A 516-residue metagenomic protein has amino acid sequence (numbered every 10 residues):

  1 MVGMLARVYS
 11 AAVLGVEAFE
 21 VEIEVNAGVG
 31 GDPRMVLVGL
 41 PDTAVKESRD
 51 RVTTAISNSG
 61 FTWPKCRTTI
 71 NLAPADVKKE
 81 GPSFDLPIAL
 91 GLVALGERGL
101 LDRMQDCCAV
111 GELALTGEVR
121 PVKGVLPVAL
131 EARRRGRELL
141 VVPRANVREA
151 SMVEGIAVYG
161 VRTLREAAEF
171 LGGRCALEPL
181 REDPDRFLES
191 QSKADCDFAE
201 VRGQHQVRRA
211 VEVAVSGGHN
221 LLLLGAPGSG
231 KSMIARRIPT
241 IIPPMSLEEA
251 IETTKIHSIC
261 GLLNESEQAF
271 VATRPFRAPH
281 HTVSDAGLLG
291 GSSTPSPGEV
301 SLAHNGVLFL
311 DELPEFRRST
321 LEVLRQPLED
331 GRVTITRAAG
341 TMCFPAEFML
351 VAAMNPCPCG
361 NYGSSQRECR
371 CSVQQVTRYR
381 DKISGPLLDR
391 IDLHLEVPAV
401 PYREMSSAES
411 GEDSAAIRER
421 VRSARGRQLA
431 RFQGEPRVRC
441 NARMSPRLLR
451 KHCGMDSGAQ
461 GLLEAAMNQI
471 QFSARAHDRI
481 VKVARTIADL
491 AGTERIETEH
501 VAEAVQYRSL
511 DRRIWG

Functional and structural regions predicted by a protein language model:
M1-L222, A226, T336, H477 (+1 more regions): Peripheral, non-AAA+ core regions of ATP-driven protein-machinery
G3-A6, V21, K46-N58, I88-A94 (+28 more regions): Solvent-exposed alpha-helical segments within well-ordered globular domains of core cellular machineries
R34, E149-V153, K231-A235, Q366 (+1 more regions): Acidic/polar active-site rim loop that often engages polyanionic ligands
V38-R49, T62-P64, N71-G81, T294-P295 (+1 more regions): Basic, amphipathic alpha-helical bundle interface domains used for macromolecular binding and assembly
G96-G99, G173, G261, N305 (+2 more regions): Short glycine-centered helix-capping/turn motifs at secondary-structure transition points
L101, E169-E182, S246-L247, I259-Q268 (+2 more regions): Proline-centered turn/helix-capping motifs that create local helix->coil transitions or kinks
E112, R209-K382: Conserved ASCE/P-loop NTPase catalytic core
L140, L308, D392-L395: Short, well-ordered beta-strand core segments
